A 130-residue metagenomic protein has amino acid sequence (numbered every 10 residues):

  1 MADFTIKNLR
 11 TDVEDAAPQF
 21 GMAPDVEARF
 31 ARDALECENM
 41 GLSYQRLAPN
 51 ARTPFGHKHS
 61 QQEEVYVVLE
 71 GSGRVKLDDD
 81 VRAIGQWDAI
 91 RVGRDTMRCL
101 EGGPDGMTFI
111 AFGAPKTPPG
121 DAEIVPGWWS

Functional and structural regions predicted by a protein language model:
M1-N39, P49, D121-S130: A short, N-terminal "cap"/entry segment at the start of jelly-roll beta-barrel domains of the cupin/DSBH fold
F4, C99-S130: Double-stranded beta-helix
R32-A34, P54-H59, E101-G102, G127: Short histidine-centered beta-strand/loop micro-motifs that create catalytic or ligand/metal-coordination sites
C37-M40, A48-T53, S72, V81 (+1 more regions): Short, charged/polar surface micro-motifs in flexible loops or helix N-caps
Y44-A48, K58-K76: Short, conserved beta-strand element in jelly-roll/cupin
R52-T53, R74, I90, R94-C99: Histidine-centered metal-chelating micro-motifs
Q61, D80, T96, D105-G106: A generic "binding-loop/recognition-motif" signal
D79-D95: Short acidic-glycine-tyrosine-enriched beta hairpin
